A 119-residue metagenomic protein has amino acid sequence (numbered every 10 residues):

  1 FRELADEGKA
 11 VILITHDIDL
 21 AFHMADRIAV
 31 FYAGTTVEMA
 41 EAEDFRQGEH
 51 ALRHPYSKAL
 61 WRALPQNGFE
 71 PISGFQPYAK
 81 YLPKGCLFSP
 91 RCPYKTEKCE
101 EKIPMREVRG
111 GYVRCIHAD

Functional and structural regions predicted by a protein language model:
F1-G68: P-loop NTP-binding/switch modules centered on Walker-like glycine-rich loops
E41-D119: Short catalytic/signature loops enriched in Gly
